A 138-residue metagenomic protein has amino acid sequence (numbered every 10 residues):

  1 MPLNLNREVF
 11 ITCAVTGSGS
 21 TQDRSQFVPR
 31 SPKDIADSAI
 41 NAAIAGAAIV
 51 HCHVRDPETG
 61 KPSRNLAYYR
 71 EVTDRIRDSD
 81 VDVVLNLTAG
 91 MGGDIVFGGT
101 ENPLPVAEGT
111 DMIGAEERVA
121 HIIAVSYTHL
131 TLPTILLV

Functional and structural regions predicted by a protein language model:
P2-F27, G92, F97-L104: N-terminal small/glycine-rich loop or linker at the start of catalytic domains across soluble metabolic enzymes
I11-C13, V50-C52, L85-A89, L130: Hydrophobic faces of well-ordered beta-strands that scaffold small-molecule active sites in alpha/beta enzyme cores
F27-A36, A67-Y68, G109-E117: Glycine-rich anion/phosphate-binding loops
S38-V50: Catalytic domains of carbohydrate-active enzymes, especially glycoside hydrolases
I44, D78, H121-Y127: Acidic (Asp/Glu)-rich catalytic clusters
I49-Y69: Glycine-rich, proline-tolerant flexible connector loops at the mouths of alpha/beta enzymes
P62-L87: Alpha-helix-loop-beta-strand connector modules within alpha/beta enzyme cores
T128-T134: Conserved small/polar residues in nucleotide/adenosyl-binding loops
